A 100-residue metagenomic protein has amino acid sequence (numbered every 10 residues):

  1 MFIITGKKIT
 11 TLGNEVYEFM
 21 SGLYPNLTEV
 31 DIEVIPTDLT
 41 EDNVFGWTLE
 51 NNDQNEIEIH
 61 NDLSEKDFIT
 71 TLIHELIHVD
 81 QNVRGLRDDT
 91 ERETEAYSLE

Functional and structural regions predicted by a protein language model:
M1-I4: Acidic/histidine-rich, surface-exposed loop or edge segments in extracytoplasmic proteins
G6-E29: Zn2+-dependent metallopeptidase catalytic core
L12, I69, R92: Hydrophobic (often cysteine-bearing) scaffold residues that line and stabilize catalytic clefts of nucleotide/cofactor
M20, V30-V34, I57-I59, L72-I73: Hydrophobic beta-strand residues in large extracellular and virion-surface proteins
E33-E56, K66: Catalytic zinc-binding patch centered on the HExxH motif and its immediate surroundings that defines zinc-dependent
D53-L72, L86-R87: Short pre-active-site segment immediately N-terminal to the catalytic Zn-binding motif
T71, E75-V79, V83: Catalytic glutamate of the conserved HExxH
L86-E100: Post-HExxH zinc-binding segment in Zn-dependent metallohydrolases
